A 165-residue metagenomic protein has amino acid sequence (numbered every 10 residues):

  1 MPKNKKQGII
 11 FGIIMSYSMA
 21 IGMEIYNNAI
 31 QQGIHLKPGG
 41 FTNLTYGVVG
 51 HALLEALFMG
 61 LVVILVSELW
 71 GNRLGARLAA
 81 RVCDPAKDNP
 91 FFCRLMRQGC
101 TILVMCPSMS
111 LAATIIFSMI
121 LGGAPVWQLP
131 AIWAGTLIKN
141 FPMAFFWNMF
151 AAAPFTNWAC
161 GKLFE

Functional and structural regions predicted by a protein language model:
M1-E165: Juxtamembrane/disordered regions of integral membrane proteins
